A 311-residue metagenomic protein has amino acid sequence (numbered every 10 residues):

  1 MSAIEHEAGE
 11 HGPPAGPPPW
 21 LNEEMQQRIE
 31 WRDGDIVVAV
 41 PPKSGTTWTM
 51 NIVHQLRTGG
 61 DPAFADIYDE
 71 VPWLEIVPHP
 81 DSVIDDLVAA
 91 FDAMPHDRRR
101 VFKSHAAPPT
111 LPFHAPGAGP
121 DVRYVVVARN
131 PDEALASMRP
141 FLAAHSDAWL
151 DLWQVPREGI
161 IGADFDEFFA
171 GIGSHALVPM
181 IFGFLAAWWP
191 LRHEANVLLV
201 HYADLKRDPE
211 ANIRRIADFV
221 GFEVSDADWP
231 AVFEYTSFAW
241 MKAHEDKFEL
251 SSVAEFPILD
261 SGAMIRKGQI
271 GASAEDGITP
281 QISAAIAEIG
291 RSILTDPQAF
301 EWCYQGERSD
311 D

Functional and structural regions predicted by a protein language model:
S2-V200, E255, A263-D311: PAPS-dependent sulfotransferase catalytic domain
G45-G59, L199-V224, V232, W240: PAPS/PAP-binding and catalytic site of the sulfotransferase fold
F64-A65, G221-A231, M241, D296-A299: Short, surface-exposed acidic
D132-L135, E210-A217, D226-P230, S283 (+1 more regions): An amphipathic alpha-helix signature
F233-E234, C303: Short amphipathic alpha-helical segments embedded in low-complexity Lys/Glu-rich regions
E234-D260: Short acidic/His-enriched helical or mixed secondary-structure segments at domain edges of catalytic enzymes and some
